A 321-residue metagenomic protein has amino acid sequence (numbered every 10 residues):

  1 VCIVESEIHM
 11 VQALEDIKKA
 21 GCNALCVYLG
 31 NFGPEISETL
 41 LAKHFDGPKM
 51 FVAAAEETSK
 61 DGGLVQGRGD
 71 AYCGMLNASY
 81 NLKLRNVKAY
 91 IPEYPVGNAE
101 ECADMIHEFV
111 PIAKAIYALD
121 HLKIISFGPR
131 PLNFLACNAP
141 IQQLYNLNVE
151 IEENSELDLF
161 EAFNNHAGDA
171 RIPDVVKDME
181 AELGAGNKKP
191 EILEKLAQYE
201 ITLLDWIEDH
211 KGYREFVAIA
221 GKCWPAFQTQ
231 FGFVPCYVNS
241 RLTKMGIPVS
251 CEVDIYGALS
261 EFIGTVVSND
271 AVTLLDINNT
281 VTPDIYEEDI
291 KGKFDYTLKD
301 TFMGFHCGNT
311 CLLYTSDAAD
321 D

Functional and structural regions predicted by a protein language model:
V1-Q66, A71-L76, E93-E108, A113 (+3 more regions): Metallocofactor- and cofactor-centric catalytic cores in central/energy metabolism, strongly enriched
N77-P95: Conserved thiamine diphosphate
P111-N138, D289-C307: Conserved anion/nucleotide-ligand pocket segment
G184-A258, G264-V267: Long, internal scaffold/assembly segments composed of regular secondary structure
A218-P225, D276-K291: A glycine-rich phosphate-binding loop feature that marks nucleotide/adenosyl-phosphate handling sites
I255, L259-F262, V267-Y286: Catalytic phosphate/nucleotide-handling subdomain of diverse soluble enzymes
Y314-D321: Conserved small/polar residues in nucleotide/adenosyl-binding loops
